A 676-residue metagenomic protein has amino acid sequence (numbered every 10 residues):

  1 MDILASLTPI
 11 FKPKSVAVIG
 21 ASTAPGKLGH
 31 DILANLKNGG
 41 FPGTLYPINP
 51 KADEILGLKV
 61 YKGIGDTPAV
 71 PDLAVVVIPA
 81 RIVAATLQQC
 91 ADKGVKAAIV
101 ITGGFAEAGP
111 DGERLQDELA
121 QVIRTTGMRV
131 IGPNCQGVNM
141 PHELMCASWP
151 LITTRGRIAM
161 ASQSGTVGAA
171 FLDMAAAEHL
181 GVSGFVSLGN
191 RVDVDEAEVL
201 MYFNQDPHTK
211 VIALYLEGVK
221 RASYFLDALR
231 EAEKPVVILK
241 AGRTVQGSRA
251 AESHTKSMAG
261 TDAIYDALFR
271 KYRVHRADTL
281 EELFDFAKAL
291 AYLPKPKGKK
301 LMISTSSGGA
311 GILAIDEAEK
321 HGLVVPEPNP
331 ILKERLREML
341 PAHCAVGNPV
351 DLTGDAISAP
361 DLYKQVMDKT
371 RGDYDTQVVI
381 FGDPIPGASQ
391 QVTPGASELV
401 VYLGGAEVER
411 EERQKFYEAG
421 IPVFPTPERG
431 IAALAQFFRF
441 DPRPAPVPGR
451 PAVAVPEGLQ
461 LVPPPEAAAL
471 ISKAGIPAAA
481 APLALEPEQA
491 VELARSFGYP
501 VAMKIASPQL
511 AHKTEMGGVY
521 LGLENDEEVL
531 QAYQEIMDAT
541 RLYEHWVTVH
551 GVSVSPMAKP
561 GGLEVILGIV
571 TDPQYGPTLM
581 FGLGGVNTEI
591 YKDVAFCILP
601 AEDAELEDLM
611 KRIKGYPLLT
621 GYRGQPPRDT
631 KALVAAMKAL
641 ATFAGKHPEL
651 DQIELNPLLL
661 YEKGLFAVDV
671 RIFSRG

Functional and structural regions predicted by a protein language model:
M1-G676: Catalytic-core regions of core metabolic enzymes, especially those transforming organic acids/acyl-group intermediates
